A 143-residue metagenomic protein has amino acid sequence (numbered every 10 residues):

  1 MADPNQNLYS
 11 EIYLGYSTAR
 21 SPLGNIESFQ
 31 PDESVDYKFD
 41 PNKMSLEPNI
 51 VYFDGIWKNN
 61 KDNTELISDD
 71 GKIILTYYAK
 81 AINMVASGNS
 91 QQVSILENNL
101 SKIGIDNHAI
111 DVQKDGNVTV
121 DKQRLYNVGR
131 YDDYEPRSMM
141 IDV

Functional and structural regions predicted by a protein language model:
M1-V143: Non-globular targeting/processing and membrane-anchoring segments
